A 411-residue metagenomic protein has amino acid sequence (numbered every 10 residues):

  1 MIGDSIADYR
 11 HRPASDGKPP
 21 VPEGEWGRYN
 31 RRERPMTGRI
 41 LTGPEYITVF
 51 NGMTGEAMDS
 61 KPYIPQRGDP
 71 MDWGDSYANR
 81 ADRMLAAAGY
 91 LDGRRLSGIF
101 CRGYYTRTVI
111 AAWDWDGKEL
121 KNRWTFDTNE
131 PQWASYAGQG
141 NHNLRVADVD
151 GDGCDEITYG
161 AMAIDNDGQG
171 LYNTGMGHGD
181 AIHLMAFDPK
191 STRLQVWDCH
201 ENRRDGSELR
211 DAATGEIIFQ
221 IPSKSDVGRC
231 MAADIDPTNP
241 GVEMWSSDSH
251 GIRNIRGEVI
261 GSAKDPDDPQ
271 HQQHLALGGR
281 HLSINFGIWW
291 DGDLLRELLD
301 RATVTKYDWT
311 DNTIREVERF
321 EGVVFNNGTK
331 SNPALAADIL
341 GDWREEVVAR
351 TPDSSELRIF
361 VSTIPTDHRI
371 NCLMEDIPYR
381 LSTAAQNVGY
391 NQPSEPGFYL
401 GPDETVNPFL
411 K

Functional and structural regions predicted by a protein language model:
M1-K411: Beta-propeller-forming repeat regions
